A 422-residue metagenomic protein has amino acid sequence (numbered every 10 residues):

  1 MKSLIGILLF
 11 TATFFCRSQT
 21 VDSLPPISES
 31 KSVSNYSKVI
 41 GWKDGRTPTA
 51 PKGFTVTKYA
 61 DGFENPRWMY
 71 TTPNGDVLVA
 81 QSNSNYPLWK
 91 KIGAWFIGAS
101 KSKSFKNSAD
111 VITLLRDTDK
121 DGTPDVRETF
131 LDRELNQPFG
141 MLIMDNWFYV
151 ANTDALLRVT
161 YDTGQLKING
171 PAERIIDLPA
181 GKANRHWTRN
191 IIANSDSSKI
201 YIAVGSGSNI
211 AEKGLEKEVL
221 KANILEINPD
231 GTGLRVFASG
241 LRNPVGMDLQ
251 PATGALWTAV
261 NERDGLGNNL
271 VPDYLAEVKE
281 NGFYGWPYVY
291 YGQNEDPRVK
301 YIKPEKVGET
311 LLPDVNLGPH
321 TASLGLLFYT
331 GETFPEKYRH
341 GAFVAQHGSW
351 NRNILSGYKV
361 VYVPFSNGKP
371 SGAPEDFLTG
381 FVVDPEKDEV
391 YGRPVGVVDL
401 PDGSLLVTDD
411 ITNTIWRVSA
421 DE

Functional and structural regions predicted by a protein language model:
M1-T20: Bacterial Sec-dependent N-terminal signal peptides
T20-P51, L88-W89, N107, L157 (+6 more regions): Beta-propeller domain segments
T57-A60, R127-D132, E173-A180, G233-F237 (+2 more regions): A short beta-strand motif characteristic of beta-propeller blades
F63-P73, R133-W147, G181-K199, S239-A255 (+4 more regions): Beta-rich, blade/repeat-based domains predominating in secreted/periplasmic proteins but also intracellular
D76-L78, W147-V150, L157, K199-A203 (+4 more regions): Conserved beta-propeller blade signature
W89-D145: Blade-loop segments of beta-propeller domains
T123-W147, N152-S195: Asp-box/WD-like beta-propeller blade repeats and closely related beta-sheet repeat scaffolds
V398-E422: Blade-level signature of beta-propeller repeat domains, shared across WD40, Kelch, NHL, RCC1 and BNR/Asp-box propellers
